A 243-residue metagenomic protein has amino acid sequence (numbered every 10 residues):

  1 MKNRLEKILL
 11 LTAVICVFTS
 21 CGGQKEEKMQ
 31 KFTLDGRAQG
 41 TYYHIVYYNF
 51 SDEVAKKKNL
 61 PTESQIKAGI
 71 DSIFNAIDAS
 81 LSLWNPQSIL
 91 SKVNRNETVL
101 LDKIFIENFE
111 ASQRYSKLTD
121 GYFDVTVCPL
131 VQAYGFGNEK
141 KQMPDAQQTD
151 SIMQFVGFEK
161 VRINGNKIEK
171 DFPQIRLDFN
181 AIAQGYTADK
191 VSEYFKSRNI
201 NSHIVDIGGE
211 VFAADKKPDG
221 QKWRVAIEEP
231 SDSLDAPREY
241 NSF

Functional and structural regions predicted by a protein language model:
K2-L10, F18-F243: Mature catalytic core of soluble alpha/beta enzymes
